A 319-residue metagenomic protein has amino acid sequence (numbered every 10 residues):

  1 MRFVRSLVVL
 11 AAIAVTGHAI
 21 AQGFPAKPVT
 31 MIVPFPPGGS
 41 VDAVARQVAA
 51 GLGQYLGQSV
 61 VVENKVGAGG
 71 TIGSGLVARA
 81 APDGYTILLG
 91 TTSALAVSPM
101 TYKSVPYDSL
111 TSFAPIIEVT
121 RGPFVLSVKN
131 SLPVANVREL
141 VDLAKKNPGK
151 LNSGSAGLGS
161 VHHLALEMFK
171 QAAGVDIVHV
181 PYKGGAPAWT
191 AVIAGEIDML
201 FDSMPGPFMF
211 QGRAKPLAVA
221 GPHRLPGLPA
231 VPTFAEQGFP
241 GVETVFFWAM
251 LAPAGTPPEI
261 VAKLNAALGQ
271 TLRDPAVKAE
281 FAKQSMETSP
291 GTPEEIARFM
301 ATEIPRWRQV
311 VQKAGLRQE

Functional and structural regions predicted by a protein language model:
M1-V8, I20: Bacterial N-terminal signal peptides that target proteins for export
V15-A21: Sec/Tat signal peptide C-region and signal peptidase I cleavage site
A21-T111, G149-K150, L158, G174-S203 (+4 more regions): N-terminal (or domain-start) structured segment
A26-P28, A172-V175, P258-E319: An extracytoplasmic/periplasmic, membrane-proximal ligand-sensing/linker region
A43, Q47, G51, I72 (+13 more regions): Extracytoplasmic/secreted proteins, especially bacterial periplasmic and envelope-associated proteins
R79-Y85, M100-P187, F234, F247-E280: Hinge/capping helix and adjacent helix->loop/strand transition within the periplasmic-binding protein
P205-R273, T302-P305: C-terminal lobe and pocket-closing loops of periplasmic/extracytoplasmic Venus-flytrap solute-binding proteins
